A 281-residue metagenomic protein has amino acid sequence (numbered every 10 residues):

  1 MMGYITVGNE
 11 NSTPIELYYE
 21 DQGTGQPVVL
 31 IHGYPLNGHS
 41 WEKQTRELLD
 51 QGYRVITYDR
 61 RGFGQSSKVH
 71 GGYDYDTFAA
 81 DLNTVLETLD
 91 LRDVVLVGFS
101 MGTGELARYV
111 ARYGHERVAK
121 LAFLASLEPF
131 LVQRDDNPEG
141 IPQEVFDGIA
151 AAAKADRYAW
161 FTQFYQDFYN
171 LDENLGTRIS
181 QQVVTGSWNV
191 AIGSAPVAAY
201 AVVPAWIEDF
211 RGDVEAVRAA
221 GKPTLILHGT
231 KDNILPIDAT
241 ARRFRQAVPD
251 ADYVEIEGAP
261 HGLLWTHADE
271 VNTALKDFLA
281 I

Functional and structural regions predicted by a protein language model:
M1-V29, D50-Y53, L91-R92, A119 (+2 more regions): Alpha/beta-hydrolase fold catalytic core
G8-G71, V85: Conserved HGGG/HGGXW glycine-rich cap/lid loop of the alpha/beta-hydrolase fold
H32-Y34, V94, G98-S100: Conserved alpha/beta-hydrolase "nucleophile elbow" surrounding the catalytic nucleophile
T77-V94: Conserved acidic catalytic loop of the alpha/beta-hydrolase fold
A107-A155: Flexible "cap/lid" loop of the alpha/beta hydrolase fold
V132-I141, A151-R218: Conserved alpha/beta-hydrolase catalytic His-Asp/Glu region
A216-A259, E270: Conserved loop-alpha-helix segment in the C-terminal half of the alpha/beta-hydrolase fold that carries the catalytic
A239, W265-L279: Post-His helix in hydrolase/transferase enzymes
